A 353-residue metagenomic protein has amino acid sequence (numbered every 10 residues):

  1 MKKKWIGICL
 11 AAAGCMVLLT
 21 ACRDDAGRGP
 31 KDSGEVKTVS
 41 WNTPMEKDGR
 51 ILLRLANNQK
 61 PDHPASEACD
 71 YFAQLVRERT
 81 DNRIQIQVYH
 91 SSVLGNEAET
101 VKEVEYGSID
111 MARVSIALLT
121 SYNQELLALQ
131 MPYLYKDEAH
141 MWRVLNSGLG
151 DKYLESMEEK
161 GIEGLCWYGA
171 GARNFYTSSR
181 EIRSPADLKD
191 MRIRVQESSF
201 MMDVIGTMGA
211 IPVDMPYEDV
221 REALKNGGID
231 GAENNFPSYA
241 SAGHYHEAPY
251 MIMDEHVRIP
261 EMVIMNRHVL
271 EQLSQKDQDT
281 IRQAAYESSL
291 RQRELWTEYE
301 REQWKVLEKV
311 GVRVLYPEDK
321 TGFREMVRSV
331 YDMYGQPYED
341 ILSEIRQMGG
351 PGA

Functional and structural regions predicted by a protein language model:
M1-C9: Bacterial N-terminal signal peptides that target proteins for export
L18-A21: C-terminal motif of bacterial Sec signal peptides marking the signal peptidase cleavage site
R23-A139, L149, E158-A353: N-terminal secretory/targeting leader peptides
R143-E155: Signature of the catalytic double-stranded beta-helix
